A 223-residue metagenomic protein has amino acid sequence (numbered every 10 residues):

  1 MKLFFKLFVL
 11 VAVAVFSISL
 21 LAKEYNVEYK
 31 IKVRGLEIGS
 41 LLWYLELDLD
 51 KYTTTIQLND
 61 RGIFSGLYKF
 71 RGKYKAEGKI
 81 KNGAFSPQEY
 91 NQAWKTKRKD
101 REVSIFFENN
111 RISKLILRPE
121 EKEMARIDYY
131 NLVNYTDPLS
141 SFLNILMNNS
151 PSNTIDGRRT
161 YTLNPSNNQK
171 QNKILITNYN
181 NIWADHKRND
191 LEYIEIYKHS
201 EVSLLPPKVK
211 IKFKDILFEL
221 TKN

Functional and structural regions predicted by a protein language model:
M1, L21-K23: Absolute protein N-terminus
M1-F8: Bacterial N-terminal signal peptides that target proteins for export
K23-F107, L146-N223: Acidic, serine/threonine-rich low-complexity disordered tracts
S86-F142: Surface-exposed, polar helix/loop patches in the mature regions of secreted/periplasmic/lumenal proteins that form
